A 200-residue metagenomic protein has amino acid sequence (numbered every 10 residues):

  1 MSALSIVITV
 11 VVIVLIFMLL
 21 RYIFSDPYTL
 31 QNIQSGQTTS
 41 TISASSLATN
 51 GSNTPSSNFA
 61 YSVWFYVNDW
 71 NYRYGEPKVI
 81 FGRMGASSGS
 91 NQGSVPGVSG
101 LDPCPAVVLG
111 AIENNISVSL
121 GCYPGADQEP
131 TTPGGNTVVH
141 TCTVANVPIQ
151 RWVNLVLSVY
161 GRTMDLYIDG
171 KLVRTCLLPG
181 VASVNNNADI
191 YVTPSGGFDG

Functional and structural regions predicted by a protein language model:
M1-G200: Extracellular glycan-associated modules
